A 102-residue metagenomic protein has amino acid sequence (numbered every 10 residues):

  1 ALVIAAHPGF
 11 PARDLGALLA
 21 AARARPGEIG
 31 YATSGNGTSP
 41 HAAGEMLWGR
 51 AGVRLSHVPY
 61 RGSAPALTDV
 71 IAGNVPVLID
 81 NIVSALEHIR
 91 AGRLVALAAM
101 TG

Functional and structural regions predicted by a protein language model:
A1-P65: Hinge/capping helix and adjacent helix->loop/strand transition within the periplasmic-binding protein
G9, N36, I82-V83, T101-G102: Solvent-exposed coil/turn segments that connect beta secondary-structure elements in extracytoplasmic/periplasmic
R13, A85-G102: C-terminal lobe and pocket-closing loops of periplasmic/extracytoplasmic Venus-flytrap solute-binding proteins
D14-L15, P40-H41, L78, E87-R90: Alpha-helix N-cap/helix-start motif
R25-I29, V53, I71-D80, R93-A96: Alpha-to-beta junction loops
T33, P59, N81, A99-M100: Short loop/turn and capping residues at structural boundaries
T38-P40, P65, P76, V95 (+1 more regions): Short, flexible micro-motifs
M46, R50, A64-N74, V83-A91: Short helices/loops that flank or line small-molecule/ion binding pockets
